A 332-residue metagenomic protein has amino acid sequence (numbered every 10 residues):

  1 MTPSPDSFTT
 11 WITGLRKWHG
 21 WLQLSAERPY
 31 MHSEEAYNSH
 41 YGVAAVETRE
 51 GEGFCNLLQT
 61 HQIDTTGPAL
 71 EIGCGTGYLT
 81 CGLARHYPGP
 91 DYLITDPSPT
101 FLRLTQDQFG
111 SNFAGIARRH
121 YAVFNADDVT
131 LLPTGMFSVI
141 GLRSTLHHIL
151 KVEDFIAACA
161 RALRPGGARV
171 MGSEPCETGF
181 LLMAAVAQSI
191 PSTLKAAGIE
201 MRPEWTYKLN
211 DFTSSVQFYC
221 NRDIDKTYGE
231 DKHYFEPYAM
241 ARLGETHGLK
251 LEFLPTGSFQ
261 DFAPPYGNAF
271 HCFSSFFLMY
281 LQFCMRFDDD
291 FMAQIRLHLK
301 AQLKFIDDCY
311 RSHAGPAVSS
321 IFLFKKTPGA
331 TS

Functional and structural regions predicted by a protein language model:
M1-I63, G82: Conserved class I S-adenosyl-L-methionine
T66-G75: Conserved class I S-adenosyl-L-methionine
Y78-D128: Class I SAM-dependent methyltransferase SAM/SAH-binding core
G141: A conserved beta-strand element that flanks and buttresses the S-adenosyl-L-methionine
E153-P165: A short glycine-rich, Lys/Arg-flanked "PGG" loop and its adjoining helix->strand segment in the class I
V170-D211: Conserved class I S-adenosyl-L-methionine
D231-G248: Short alpha-helix
Y234, Y238, E252-L323: Conserved Class I S-adenosyl-L-methionine
